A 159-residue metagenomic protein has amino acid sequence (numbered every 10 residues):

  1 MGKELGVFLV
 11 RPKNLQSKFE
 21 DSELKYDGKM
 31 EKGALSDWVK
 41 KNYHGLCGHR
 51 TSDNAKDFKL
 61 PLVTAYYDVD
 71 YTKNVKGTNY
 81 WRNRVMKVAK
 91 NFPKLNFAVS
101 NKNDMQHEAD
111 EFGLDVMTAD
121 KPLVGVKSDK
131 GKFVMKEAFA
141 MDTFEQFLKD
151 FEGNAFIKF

Functional and structural regions predicted by a protein language model:
M1-F159: ER-lumen resident redox/N-glycosylation machinery signature
